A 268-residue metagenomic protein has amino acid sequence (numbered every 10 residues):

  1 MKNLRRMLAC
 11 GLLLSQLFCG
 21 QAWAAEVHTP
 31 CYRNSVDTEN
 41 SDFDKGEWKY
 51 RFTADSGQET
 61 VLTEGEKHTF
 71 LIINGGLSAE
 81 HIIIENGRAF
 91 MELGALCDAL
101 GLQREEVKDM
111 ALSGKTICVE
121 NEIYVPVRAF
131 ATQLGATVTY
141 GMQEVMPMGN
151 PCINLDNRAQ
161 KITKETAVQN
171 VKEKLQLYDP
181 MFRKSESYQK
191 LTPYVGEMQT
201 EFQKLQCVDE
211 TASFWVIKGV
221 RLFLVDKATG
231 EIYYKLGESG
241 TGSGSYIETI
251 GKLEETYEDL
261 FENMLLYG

Functional and structural regions predicted by a protein language model:
K2-A25: Sec-dependent N-terminal signal peptides of Gram-positive bacterial secreted proteins and lipoproteins
Q21-Q169, E173, L177: Primary recognition of N-terminal secretory signal peptides and signal-anchoring hydrophobic helices
E80-I83, G114-C118, Y140-E144, E186-E210: Short amphipathic beta-strand and strand-loop transition segments with alternating hydrophobic
N86-R88, E120-E122, D209-A212, V225-E231 (+1 more regions): Short, solvent-exposed coil/turn segments at beta-strand boundaries
Q160-K204, L253-Y267: Short, non-transmembrane alpha-helical segments in secretory-pathway proteins
Q189-E238: Exposed beta-strand-loop-beta-strand "reactive/processing" segments of non-cytosolic proteins
F223-G268: A short, surface-exposed interaction/processing loop segment used at functional sites
